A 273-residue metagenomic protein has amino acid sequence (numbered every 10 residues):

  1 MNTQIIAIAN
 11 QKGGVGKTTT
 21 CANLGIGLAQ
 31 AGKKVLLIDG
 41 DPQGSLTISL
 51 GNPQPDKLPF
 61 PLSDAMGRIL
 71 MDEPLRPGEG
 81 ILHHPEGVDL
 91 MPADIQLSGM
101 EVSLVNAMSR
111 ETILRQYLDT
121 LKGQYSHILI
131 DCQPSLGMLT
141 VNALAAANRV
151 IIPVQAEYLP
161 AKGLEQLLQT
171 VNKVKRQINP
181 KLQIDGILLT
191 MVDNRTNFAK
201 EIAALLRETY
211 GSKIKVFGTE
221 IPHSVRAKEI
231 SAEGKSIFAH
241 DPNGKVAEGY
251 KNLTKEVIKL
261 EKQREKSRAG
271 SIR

Functional and structural regions predicted by a protein language model:
M1-R273: P-loop NTP-binding core
